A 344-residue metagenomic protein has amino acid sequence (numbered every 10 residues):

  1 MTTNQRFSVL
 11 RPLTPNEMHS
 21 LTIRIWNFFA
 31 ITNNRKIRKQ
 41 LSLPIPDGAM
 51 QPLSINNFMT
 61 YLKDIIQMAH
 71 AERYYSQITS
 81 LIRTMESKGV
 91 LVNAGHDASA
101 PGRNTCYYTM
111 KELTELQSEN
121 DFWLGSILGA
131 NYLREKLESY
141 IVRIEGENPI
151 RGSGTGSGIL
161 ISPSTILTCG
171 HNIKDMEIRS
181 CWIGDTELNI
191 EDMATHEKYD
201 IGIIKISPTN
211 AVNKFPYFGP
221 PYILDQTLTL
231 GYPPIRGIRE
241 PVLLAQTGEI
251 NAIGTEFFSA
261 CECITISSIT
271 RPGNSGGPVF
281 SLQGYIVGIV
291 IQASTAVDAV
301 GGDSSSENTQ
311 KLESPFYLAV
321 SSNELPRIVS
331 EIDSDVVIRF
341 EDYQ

Functional and structural regions predicted by a protein language model:
M1-E72: Short amphipathic alpha-helical interface segments
M59-S153: Protease-domain processing segments flanking chymotrypsin-fold serine proteases, especially trypsin-like
A94-D97, E112-F122, N131, P149 (+2 more regions): Catalytic-histidine neighborhood of serine endopeptidases, predominantly the chymotrypsin-like S1/PA family
G129, V212-I264, I269-S275, V290-D303 (+1 more regions): Flexible, gly/ser-rich surface segments that form the specificity/activation loops bordering the active-site cleft
I144, G158, S164, T168 (+8 more regions): Terminal peptide-recognition signature
I159, T168-K174, G231-P234, P272 (+2 more regions): Short beta->alpha transition motifs characteristic of CBS
S164-S180, E187-L228, P233-I238, A260 (+1 more regions): Conserved active-site neighborhood of the chymotrypsin/trypsin-like protease fold
S281, Y285-Q344: C-terminal subregion of chymotrypsin/trypsin-like serine protease catalytic domains
